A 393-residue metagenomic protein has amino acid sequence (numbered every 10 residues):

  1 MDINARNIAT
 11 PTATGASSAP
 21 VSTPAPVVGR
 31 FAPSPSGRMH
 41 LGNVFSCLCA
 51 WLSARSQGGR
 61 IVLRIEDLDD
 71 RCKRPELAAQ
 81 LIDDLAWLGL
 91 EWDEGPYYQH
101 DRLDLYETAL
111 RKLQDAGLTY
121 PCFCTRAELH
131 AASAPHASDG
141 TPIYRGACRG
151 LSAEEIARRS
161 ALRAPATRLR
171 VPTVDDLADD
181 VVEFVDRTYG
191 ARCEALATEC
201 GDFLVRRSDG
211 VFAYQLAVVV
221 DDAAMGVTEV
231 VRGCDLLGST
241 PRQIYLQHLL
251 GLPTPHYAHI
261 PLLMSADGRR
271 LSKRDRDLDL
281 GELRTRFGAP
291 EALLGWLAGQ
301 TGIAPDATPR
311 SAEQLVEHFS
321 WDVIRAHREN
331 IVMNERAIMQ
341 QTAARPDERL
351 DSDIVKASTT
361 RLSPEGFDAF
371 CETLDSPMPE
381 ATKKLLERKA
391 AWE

Functional and structural regions predicted by a protein language model:
M1-G37, I61, A157-R158, V174-D176 (+2 more regions): Non-catalytic terminal extensions that flank enzyme cores
D2-S138, C234-D235, S239-L252, P309-R310: N-terminal Rossmann-like or analogous alpha/beta NTP/dinucleotide-binding catalytic cores that position adenine
L90, L118-T119, G302, I324 (+1 more regions): Generic structural signal for secondary-structure transition and capping sites
A127-K273, D279-R284, E335-T342: Active-site cores that bind ATP or allylic diphosphates and position pyrophosphate for catalysis
A344-S358: Short, basic amphipathic alpha-helical segments that act as recognition/interaction helices in nucleic-acid-binding
T359-E393: Short linear interaction segments
